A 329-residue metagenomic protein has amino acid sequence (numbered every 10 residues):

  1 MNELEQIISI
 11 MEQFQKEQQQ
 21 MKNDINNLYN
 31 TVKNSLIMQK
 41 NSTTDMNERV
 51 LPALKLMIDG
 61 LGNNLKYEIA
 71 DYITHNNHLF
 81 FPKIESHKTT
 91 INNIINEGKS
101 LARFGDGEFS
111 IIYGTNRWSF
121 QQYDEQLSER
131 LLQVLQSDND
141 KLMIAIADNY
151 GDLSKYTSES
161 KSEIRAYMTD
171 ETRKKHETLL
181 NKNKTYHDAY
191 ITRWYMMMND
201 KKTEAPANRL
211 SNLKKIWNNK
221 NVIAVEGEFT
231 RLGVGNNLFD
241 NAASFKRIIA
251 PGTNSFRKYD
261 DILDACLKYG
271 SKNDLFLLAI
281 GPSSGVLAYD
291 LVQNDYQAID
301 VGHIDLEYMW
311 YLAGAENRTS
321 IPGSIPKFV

Functional and structural regions predicted by a protein language model:
N30-V32, I37-L238: Electropositive, gly/pro-rich neighborhoods at or near active sites that engage anionic ligands
E85-H87, E125-L135, R257-Y269, N273 (+1 more regions): A short, acidic, amphipathic alpha-helical segment used as a generic capping/interface helix at domain edges
D148, I249-P251, G302: Residues at the C-termini of beta-strands that transition into short coil/loop
N221, D274-L275: Structural motif
N221, S244, Q297: Residues at the starts of beta-strands that form the adenosine-phosphate
G227-N273: A mid-sequence, solvent-exposed acidic-amphipathic segment
A279, S283-V329: C-terminal functional extensions of proteins
